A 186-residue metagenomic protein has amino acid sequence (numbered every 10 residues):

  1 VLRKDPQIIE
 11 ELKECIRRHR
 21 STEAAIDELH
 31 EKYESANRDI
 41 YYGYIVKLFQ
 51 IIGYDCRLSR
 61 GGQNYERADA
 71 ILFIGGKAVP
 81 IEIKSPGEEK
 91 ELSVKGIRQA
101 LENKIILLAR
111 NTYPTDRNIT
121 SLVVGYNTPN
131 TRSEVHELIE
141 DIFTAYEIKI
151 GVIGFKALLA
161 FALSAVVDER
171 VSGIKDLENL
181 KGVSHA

Functional and structural regions predicted by a protein language model:
V1-H19: Charged, low-complexity intrinsically disordered tails and linkers
T22-A186: Catalytic core segments in nucleotide and nucleic-acid processing enzymes
